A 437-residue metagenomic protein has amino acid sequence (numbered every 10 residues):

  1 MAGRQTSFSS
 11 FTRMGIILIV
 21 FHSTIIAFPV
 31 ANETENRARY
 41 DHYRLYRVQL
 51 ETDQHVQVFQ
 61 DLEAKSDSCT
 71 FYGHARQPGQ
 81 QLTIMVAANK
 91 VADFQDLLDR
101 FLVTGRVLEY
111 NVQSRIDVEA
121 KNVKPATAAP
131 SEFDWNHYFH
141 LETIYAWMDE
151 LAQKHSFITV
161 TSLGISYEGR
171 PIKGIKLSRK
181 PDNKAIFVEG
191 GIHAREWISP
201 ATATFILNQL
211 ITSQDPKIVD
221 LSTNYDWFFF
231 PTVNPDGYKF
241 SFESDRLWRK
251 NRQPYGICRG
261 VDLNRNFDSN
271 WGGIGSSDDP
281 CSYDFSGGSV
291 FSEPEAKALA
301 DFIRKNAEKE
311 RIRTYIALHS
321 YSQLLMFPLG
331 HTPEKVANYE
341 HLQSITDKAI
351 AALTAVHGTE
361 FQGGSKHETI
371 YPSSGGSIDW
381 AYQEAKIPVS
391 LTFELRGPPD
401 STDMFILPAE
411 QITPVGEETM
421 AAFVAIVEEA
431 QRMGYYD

Functional and structural regions predicted by a protein language model:
M1-S10: N-terminal secretory signal peptides that target proteins for export/translocation
A2, G15, H22-D437: M14 metallocarboxypeptidase catalytic domain recognition
S9-L18: Sec-dependent N-terminal signal peptides
